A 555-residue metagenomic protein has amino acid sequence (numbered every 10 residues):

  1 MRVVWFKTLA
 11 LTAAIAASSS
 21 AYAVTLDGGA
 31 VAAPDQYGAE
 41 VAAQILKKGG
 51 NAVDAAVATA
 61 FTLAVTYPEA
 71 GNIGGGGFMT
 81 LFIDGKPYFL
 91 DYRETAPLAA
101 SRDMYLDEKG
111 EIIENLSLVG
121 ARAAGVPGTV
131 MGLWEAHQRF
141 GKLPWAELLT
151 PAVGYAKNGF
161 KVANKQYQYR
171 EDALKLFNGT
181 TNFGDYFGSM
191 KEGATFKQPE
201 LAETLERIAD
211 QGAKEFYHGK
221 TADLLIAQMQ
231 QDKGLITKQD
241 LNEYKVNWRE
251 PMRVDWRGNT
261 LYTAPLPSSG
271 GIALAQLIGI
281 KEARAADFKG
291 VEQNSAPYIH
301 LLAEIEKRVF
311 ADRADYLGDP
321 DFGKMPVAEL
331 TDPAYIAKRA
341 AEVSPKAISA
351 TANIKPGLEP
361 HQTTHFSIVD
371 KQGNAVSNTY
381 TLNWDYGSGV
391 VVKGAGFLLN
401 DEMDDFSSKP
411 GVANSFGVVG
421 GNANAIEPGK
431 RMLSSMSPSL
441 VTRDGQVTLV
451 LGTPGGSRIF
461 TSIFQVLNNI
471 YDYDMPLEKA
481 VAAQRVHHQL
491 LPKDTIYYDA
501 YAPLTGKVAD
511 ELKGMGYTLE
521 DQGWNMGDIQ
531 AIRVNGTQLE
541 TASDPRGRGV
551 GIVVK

Functional and structural regions predicted by a protein language model:
M1-Y22: Gram-negative bacterial Sec-dependent N-terminal signal peptides
A23-E40, Q44, N51-G212, F216-H218 (+7 more regions): Noncatalytic scaffold domains of N-terminal-nucleophile
V65-N72, F78-F82, K86-L90, L235-T237 (+3 more regions): Active-site rim segments in enzyme catalytic domains, especially the processed small/beta chain of N-terminal
G71-F82, T364-I368, P438-L440, D528-V534 (+1 more regions): Short beta-strand scaffold segments in enzyme catalytic cores
G271-F288, V441-L449, G455-V481: M16/insulysin-pitrilysin zinc metalloprotease superfamily fold
A283-L382, A395, P410-G411, G523: Internal maturation/activation junctions in enzymes
K430, I463, D472-W524: Extended C-terminal subregions enriched in glycine
